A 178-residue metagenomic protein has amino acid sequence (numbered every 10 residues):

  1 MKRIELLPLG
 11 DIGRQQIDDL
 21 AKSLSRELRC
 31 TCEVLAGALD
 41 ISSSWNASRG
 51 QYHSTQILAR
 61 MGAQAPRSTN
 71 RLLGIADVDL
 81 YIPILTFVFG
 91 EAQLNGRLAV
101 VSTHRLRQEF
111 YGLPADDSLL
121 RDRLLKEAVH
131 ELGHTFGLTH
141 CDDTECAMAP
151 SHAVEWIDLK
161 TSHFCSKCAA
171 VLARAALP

Functional and structural regions predicted by a protein language model:
M1-R3, T69, N95, S162: A structure-centric signal for secondary-structure junctions around beta-strands
K2-D11: Fold-level signature of zinc-dependent metallopeptidase catalytic domains
E5, L72-G74, A99-V100, A147 (+1 more regions): Generic structural signal for residues positioned in beta-strands
G10-A128, T139: Metzincin-family zinc-dependent endopeptidase catalytic domain
Y111-P178: The catalytic-center signature of Zn2+-dependent metalloproteases
